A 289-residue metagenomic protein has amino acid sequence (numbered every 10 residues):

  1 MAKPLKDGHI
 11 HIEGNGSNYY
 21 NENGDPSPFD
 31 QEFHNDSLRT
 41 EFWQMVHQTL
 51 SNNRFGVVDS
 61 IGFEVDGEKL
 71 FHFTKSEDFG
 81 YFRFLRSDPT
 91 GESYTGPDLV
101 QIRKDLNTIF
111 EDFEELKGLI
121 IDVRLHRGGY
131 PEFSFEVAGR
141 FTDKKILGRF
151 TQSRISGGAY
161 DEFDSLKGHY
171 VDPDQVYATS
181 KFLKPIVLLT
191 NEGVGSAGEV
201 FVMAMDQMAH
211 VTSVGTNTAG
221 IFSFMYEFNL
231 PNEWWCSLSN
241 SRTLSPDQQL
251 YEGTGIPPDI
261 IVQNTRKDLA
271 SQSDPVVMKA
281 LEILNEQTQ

Functional and structural regions predicted by a protein language model:
M1-R154, L166, E227-N229, W235 (+2 more regions): Flexible, low-complexity junctional segments that flank or bridge functional domains
Y81, L85-P89, E114, G118 (+1 more regions): C-terminal "post-core" interaction segments
